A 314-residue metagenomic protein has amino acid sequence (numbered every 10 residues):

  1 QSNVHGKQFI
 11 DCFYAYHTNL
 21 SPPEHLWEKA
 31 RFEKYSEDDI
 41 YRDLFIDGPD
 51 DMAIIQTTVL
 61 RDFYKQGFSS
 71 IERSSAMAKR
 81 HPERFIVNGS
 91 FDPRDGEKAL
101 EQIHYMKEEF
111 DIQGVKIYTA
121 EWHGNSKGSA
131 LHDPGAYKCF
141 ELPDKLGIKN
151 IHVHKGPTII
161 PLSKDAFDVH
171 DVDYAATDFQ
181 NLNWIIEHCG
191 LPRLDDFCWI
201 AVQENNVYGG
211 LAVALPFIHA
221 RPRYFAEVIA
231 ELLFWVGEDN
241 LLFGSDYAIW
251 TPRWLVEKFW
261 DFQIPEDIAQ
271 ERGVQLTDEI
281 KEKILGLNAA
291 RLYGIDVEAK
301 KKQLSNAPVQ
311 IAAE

Functional and structural regions predicted by a protein language model:
Q1, A53, V87, V115 (+7 more regions): Divalent metal-coordination and catalytic microenvironments
Q1-N3, L60-F63, P93-E97, E121-G124 (+4 more regions): Active-site environment of divalent metal-dependent phosphoester hydrolases
S2-F9, G67, L100-Q102, K127-S129 (+5 more regions): Short aromatic-enriched loop/helix-cap "lid" or pocket-rim segments at secondary-structure transitions that line
S2-L44, M52, E101-Y105, W235-N240 (+1 more regions): Mid-to-C-terminal alpha-helical segments outside catalytic/metal-binding sites
Y35-R42, S70-S75, A99-E101, V169-V172 (+2 more regions): Alpha-helical scaffolding within the catalytic cores of extracellular/periplasmic polymer-degrading hydrolases
F45, A78-P82, K107, A176 (+2 more regions): N-terminal cationic-hydrophobic initiation segments that often serve targeting/anchoring roles
M52, V59-A166: Active-site gating/metal-coordination segments in enzymes
Q113-G114, G128-F243, I268-T277, Q303-A313: Catalytic pocket-lining loop regions of alpha/beta-barrel enzymes, especially the amidohydrolase/enolase/GH5 lineages
